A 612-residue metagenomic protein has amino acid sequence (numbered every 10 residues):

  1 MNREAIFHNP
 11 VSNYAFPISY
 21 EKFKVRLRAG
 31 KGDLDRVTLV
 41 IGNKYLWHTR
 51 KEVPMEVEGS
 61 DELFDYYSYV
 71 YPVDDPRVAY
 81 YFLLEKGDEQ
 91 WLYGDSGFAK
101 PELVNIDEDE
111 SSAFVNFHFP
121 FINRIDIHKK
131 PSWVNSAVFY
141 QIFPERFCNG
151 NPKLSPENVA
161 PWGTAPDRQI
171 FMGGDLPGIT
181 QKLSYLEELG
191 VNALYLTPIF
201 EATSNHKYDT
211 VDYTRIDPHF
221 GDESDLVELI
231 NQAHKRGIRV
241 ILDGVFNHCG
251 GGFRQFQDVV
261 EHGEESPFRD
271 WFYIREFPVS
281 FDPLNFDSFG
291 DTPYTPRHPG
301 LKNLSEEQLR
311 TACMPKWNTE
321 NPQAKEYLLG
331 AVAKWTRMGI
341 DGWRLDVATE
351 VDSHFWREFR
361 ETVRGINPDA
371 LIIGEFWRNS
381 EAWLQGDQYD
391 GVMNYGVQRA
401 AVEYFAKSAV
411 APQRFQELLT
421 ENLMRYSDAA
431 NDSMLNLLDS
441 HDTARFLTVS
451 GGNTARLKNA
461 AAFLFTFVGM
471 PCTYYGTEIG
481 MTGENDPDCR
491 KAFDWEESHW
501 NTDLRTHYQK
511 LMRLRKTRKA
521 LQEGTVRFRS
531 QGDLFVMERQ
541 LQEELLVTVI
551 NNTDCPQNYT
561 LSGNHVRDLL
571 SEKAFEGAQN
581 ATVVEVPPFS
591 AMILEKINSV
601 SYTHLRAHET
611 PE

Functional and structural regions predicted by a protein language model:
M1-N135: Glycan-association/targeting regions that enable binding to alpha-glucans and other polysaccharides
Y14, K24-R26, F528-S562: Carbohydrate-binding surface patches
V138-Y140, L194, V240-L242, W343 (+3 more regions): Hydrophobic faces of well-ordered beta-strands that scaffold small-molecule active sites in alpha/beta enzyme cores
F139, F143-N192, I199-R337, F359 (+2 more regions): Substrate-binding/active-site clefts of carbohydrate-active enzymes
I230, H234-R236, N247-H248, F253-G263 (+4 more regions): Active-site-proximal helices and loops of the catalytic beta/alpha 8
G386, D439, A444-T454, A460-H499: Aromatic/acidic polysaccharide-binding cleft in carbohydrate-active enzymes
N580-S601: C-terminal beta-strand-rich structural cap/linker in extracellular carbohydrate-active enzymes
T603-E612: Conserved small/polar residues in nucleotide/adenosyl-binding loops
